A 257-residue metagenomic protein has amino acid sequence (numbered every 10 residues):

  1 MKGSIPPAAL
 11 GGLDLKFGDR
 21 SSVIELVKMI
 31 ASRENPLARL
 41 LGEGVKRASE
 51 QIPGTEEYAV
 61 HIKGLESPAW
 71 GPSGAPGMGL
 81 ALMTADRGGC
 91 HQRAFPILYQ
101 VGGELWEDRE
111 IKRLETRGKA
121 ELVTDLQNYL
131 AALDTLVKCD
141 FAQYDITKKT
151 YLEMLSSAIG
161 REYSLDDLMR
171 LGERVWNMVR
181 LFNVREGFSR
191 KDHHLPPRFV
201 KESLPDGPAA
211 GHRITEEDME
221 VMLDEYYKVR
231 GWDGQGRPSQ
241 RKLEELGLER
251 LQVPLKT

Functional and structural regions predicted by a protein language model:
M1-T257: Extended C-terminal regions of large enzymes
